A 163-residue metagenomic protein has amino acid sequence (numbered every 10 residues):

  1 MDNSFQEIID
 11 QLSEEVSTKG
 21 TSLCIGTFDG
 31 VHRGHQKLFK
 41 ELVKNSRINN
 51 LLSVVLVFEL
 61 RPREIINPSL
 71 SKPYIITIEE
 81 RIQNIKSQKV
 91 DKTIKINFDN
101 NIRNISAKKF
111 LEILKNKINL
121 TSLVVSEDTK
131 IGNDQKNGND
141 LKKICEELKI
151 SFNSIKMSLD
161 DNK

Functional and structural regions predicted by a protein language model:
M1-K163: Nucleotidyltransferase catalytic core that binds NTPs
